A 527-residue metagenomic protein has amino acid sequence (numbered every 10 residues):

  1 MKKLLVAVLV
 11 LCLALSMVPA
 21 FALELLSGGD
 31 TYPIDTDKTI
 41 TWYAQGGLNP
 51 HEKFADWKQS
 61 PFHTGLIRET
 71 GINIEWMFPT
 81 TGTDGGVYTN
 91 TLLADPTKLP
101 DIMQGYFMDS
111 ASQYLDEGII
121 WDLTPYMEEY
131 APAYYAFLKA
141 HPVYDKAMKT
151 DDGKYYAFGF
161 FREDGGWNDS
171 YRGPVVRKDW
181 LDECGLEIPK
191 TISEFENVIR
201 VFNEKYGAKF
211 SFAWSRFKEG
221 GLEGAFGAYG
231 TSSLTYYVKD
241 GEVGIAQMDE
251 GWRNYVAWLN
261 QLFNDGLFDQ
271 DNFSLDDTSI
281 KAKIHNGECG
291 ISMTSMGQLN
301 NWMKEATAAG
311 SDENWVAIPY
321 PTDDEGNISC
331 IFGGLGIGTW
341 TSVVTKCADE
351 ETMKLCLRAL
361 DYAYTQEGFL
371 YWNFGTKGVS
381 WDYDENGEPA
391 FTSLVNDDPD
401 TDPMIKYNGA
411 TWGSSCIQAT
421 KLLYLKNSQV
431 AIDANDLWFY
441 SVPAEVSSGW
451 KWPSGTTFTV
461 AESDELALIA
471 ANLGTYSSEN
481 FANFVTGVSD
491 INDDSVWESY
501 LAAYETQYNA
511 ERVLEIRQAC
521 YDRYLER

Functional and structural regions predicted by a protein language model:
L4-A22: Sec-dependent N-terminal signal peptides of Gram-positive bacterial secreted proteins and lipoproteins
F21-I192, E223-G227, S233-V238, V243-Q247 (+1 more regions): Conserved N-terminal structural module of periplasmic/extracytoplasmic solute-binding proteins
Q45, Y362-N483, V488: Conserved small-residue motifs centered on glycine
I67, I284, T294-G297, W302-K304 (+1 more regions): Long, His/Glu/Asp-enriched segments that create or flank divalent metal/ion-associated functional microenvironments
N73-P79, D271, V316-I318: General small-molecule cofactor/ligand-binding pocket signal
S112-Y126, K154, W302-S329: Ligand-binding "clamshell"
T124, D151-G221, Y237-S295, S342-L355 (+3 more regions): Helix-loop-helix "hinge/cap" segment bordering the ligand-binding cleft or interdomain interface
I318-L335, G387-A390, L394-N396: Extended amphipathic alpha-helical segments with heptad-repeat/coiled-coil character used for oligomerization, fusion
